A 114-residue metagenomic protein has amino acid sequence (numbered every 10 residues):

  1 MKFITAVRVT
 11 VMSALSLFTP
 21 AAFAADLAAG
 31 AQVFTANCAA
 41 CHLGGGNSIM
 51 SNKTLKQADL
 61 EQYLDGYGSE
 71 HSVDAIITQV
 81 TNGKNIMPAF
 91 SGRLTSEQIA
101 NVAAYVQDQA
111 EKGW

Functional and structural regions predicted by a protein language model:
M1-R8: Positively charged n-region of N-terminal signal peptides that target proteins for export
V9-F18: Bacterial N-terminal signal peptides
A22, G66-G68, S91-G92: Short, solvent-exposed loop/turn segments at secondary-structure boundaries
D26, F34-A40, G45, G83-I86: Short pre-active-site segment immediately N-terminal to redox-active cysteine/selenocysteine motifs in thiol-based
L27, A31, L43-I77: Gly/Gly-Pro-rich "capping" loops immediately C-terminal to redox-active cysteine motifs in periplasmic/lumenal
A29, V33, Q98-N101: Charged catalytic carboxylate motif
V80, I86, S91-W114: C-terminal capping alpha-helices of c-type cytochrome domains
